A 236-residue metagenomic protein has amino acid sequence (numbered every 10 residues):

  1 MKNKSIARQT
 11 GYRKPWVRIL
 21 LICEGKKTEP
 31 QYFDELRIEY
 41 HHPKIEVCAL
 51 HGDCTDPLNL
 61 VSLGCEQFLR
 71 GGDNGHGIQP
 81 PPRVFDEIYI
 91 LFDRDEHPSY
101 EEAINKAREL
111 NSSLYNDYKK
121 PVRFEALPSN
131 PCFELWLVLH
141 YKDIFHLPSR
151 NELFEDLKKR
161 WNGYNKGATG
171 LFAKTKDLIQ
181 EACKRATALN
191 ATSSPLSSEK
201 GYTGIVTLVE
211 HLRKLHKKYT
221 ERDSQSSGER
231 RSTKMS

Functional and structural regions predicted by a protein language model:
M1-L20, Q31-H51, G72-Y89, R94-S236: C-terminal accessory helical subdomains adjacent to catalytic cores in phosphodiester- and nucleotide-handling enzymes
G25, E29, D53-F68, K200-G204: Phosphate/oxyanion-binding active-site loops and adjacent basic polyanion-contact surfaces
